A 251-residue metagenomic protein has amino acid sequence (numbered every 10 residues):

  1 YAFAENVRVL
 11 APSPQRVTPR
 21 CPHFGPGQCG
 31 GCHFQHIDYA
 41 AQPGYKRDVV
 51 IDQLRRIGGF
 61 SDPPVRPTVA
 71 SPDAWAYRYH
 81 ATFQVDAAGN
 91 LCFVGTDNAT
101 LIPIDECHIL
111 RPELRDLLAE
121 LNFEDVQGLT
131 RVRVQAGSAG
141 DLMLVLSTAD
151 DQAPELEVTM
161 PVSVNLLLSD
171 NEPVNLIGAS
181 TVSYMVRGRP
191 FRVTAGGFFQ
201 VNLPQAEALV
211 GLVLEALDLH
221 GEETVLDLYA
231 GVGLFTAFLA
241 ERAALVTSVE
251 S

Functional and structural regions predicted by a protein language model:
Y1-S251: Accessory RNA-recognition modules of RNA-modification enzymes
